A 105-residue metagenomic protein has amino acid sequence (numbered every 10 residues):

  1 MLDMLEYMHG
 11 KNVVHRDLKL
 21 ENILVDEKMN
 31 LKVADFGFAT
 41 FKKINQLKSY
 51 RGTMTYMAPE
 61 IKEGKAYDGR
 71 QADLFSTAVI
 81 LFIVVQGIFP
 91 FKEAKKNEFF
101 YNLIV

Functional and structural regions predicted by a protein language model:
M1-G10: Short C-lobe core helix of eukaryotic-like protein kinase catalytic domains
H9-V25: Catalytic-loop of the protein kinase fold
F38-T40: Activation segment
K48-I61: Conserved activation segment of eukaryotic-like protein kinases, specifically the C-terminal portion of the activation
I61, V84-V85: Hydrophobic anchor on a C-lobe helix of Hanks-type protein kinase catalytic domains
I61-Q71: Conserved end of the kinase activation segment
Q86-P90: Structural helix C-cap motif within protein kinase domains
